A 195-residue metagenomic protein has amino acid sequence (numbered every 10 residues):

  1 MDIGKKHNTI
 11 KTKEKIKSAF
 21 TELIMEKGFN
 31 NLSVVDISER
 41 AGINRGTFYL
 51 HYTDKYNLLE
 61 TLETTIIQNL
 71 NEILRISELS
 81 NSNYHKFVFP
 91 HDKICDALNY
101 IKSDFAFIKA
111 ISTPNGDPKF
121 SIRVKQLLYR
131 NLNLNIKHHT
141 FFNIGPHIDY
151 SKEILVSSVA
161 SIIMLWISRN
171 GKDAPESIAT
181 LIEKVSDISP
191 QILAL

Functional and structural regions predicted by a protein language model:
M1-K27, R40: Basic, helix-initiating cap at the start of DNA-binding domains
K15, T47, F107: Residues in the helix-turn-helix
E26-Y56: Helix-turn-helix
S33-V34, L62-L74: Short, basic, alpha-helical segments at the C-terminal edge of helix-turn-helix-like DNA-binding modules
R75-S103: Hydrophobic alpha-helical connector segments
D96-I122: Amphipathic alpha-helical segments used for helix-helix packing
N115-T140, D149-S157: Amphipathic alpha-helical packing segments from all-alpha helical-bundle domains
S157, S161-L195: C-terminal peripheral helix-coil segments that are non-catalytic and often amphipathic
